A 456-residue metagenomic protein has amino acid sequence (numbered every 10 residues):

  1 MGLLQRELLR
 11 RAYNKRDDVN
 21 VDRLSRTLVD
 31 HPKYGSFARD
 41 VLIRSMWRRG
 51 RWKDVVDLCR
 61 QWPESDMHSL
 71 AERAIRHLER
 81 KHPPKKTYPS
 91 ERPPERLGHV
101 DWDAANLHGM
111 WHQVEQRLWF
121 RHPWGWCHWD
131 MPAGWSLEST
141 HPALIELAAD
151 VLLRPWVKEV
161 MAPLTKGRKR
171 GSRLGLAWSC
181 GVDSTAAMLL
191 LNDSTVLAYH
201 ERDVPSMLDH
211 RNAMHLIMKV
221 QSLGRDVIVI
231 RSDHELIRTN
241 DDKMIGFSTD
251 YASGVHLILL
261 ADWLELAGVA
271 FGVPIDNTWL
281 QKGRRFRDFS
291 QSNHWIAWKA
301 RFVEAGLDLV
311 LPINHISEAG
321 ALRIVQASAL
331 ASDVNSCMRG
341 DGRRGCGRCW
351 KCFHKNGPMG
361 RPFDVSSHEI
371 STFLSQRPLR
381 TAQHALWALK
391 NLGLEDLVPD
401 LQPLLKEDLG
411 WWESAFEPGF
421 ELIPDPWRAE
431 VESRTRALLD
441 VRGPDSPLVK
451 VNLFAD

Functional and structural regions predicted by a protein language model:
M1-E7, P32-D40, S65-L70: Generic helix N-cap/helix-start motif at coil->alpha-helix transitions
L8-A12, L42-I43, E72-R76: Conserved small-residue packing positions in alpha-helical repeats and bundles
V19-V29, W52-P63, K86-S90: Alpha-helical repeat scaffolds
M46-W47, L70-A105, E115-H122, A143 (+4 more regions): Nucleotide-activated chemistry modules centered on ATP-dependent adenylation/adenylyltransferase
D57, G125-W135, D242: Short amphipathic beta-strand/extended segments with alternating polar/hydrophobic composition
W129-P155: S-adenosyl-L-methionine
A177: Residues at the beta-strand->loop junction immediately N-terminal to the Walker
